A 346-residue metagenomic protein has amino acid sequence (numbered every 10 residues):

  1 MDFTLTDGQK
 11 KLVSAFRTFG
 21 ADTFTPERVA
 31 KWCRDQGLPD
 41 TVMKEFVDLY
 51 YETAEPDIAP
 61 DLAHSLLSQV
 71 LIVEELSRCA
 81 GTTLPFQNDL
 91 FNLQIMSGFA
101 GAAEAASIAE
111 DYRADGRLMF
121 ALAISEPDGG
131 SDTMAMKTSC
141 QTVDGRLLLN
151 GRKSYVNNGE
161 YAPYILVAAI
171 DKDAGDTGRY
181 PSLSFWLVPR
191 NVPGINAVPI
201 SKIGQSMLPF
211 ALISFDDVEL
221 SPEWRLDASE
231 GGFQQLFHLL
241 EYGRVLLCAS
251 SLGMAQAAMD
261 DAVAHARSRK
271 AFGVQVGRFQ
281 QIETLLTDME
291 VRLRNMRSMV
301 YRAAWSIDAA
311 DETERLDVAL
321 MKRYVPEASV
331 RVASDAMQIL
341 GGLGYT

Functional and structural regions predicted by a protein language model:
M1-C79, F99-A102, T142-L147, E241-T346: Alpha-helical interface subdomain recognition
I72-S77, A169, V188-V192, D216-L220: Short Ser/Thr-interspersed hydrophobic loop/turn segments at strand-loop and sheet-helix junctions that line or gate
L84-A103, G130: N-terminal glycine-rich flavin-associated loop
A100-R113: A generic, well-ordered mixed alpha/beta core segment in the N-terminal half of proteins
D115-I124, V167-A168: A short, Trp-centered hydrophobic/proline-enriched beta-strand micro-motif
A135-K137, N191-S221: Flexible, small-/acidic-enriched active-site or ligand-binding loops
R146, N150-N196: A short core secondary-structure module
A211-H238: A short, charged helix-loop
